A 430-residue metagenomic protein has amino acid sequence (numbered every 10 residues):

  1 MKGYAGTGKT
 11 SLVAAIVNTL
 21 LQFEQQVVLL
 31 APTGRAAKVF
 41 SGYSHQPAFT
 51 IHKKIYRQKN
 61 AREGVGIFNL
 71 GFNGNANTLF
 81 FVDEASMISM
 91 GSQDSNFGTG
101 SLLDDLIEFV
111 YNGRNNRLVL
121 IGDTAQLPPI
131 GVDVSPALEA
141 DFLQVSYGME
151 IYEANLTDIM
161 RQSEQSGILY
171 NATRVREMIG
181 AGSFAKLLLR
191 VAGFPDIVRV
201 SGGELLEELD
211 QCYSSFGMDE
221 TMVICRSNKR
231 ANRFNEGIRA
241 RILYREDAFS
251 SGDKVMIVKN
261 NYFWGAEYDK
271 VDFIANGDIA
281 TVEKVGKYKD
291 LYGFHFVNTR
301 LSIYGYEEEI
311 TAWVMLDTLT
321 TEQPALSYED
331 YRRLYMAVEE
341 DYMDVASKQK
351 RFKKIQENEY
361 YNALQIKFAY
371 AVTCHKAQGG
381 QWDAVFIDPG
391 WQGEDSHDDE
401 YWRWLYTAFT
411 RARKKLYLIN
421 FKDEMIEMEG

Functional and structural regions predicted by a protein language model:
K2-F184: ASCE P-loop NTPase helicase motor core
L29, G71-F72, Y213, V271-I274 (+3 more regions): Replace "in large, NTP-powered and nucleic-acid-processing enzymes" with "in large, NTP-powered factors and other
L29, V119-L120, V223, I387 (+1 more regions): Structural beta-sheet core signal
P32, A266-D269, E400-L405: Short beta-alpha junctions and helix-cap segments that line functional grooves
T33, S227, G379: Short, conserved phosphate/pyrophosphate- and ester-handling motifs at nucleotide-, phospho-/glycolipid
H45, I238-I242, R403-Y406: Short, solvent-exposed amphipathic alpha-helical segments in soluble enzyme and RNA/protein-processing domains
V110-N116, T124-E283, K287-L326: Conserved helicase motor core of P-loop NTPases
L291-G430: C-terminal accessory regions
